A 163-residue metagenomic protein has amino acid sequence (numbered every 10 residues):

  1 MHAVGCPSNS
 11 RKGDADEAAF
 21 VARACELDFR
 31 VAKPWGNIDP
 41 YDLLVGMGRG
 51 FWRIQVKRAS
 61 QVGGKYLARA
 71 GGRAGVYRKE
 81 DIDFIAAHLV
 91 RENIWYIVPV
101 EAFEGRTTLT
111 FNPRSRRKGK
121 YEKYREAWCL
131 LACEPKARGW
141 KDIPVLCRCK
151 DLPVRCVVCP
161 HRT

Functional and structural regions predicted by a protein language model:
M1-D39, L44-C147, C159, T163: Mixed-charge (Asp/Glu-Lys/Arg
C156: Cysteine-rich micro-motifs
